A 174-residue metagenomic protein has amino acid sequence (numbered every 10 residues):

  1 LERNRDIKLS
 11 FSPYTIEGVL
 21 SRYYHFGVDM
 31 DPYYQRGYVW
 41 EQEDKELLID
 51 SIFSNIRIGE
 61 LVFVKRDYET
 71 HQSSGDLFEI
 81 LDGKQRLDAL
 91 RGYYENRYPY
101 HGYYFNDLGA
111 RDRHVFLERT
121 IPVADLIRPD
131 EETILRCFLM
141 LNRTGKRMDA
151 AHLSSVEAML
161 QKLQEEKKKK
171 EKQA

Functional and structural regions predicted by a protein language model:
E2-G18, V28-Q42, E46-A174: Basic- and aromatic-enriched surface patches that contact anionic nucleotides/nucleic acids
